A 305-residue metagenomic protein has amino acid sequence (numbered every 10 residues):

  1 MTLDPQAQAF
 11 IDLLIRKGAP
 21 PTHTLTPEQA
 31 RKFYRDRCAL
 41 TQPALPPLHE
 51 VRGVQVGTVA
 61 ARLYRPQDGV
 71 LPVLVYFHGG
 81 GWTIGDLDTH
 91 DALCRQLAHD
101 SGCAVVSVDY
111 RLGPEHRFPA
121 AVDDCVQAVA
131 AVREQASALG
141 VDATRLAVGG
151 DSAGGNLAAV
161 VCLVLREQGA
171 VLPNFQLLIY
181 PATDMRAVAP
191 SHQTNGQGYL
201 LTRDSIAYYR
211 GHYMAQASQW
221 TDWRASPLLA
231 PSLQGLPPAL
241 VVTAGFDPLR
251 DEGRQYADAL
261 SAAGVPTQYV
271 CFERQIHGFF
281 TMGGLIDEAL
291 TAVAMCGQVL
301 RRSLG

Functional and structural regions predicted by a protein language model:
M1-L63, G305: A glycine/proline-hinged amphipathic helix-loop "lid/cap" segment that gates access to hydrophobic ligand pockets
P66-V73, Q234-L236: Proline/glycine-enriched tight loop/beta-turn segments at coil->beta junctions that connect or precede beta-strands
H78-T83, F246: Active-site glycine-rich loops that stabilize anionic/oxyanionic intermediates across multiple enzyme folds
D88-V106: Short amphipathic alpha-helix adjacent to the substrate-entry channel of hydrolases
H116-S137, C296: Alpha/beta-hydrolase active-site loop
R133-V148: Gly/Ser-rich "nucleophile elbow"/oxyanion-hole loop immediately N-terminal to the catalytic nucleophile in hydrolases
G150, G154, A158: Gly/Ala-rich beta-loop-alpha elbow adjacent to hydrolase catalytic centers
A159-G305: Alpha/beta hydrolase fold serine-hydrolase catalytic domain that processes acyl esters and thioesters
